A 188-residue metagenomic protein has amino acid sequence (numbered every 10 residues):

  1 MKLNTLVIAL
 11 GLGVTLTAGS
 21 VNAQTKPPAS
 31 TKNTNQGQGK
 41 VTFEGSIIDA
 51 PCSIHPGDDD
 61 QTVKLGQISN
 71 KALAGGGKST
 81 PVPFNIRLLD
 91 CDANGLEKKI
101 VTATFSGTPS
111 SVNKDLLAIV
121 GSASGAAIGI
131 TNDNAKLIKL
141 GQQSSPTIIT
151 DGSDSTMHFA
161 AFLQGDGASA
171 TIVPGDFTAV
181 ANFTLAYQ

Functional and structural regions predicted by a protein language model:
K2-V7, T17-Q188: Mature extracellular/passenger domains of Gram-negative fimbrial/pilin and adhesin proteins
L12-L16: Hydrophobic core
